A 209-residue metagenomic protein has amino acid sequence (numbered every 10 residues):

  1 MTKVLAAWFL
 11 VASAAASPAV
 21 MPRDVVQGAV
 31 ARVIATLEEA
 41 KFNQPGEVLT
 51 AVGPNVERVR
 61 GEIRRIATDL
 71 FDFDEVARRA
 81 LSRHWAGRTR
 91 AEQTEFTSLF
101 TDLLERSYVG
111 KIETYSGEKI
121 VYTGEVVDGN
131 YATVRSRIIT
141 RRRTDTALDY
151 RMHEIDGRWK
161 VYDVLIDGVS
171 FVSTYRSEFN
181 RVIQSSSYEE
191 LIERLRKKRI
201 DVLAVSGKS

Functional and structural regions predicted by a protein language model:
M1-W8: Sec-dependent signal peptide recognition, specifically the positively charged N-region followed immediately by
W8-S17: Hydrophobic h-region of N-terminal signal peptides that target proteins for export in Gram-negative bacteria
V20-L104: Early exported N-terminus immediately downstream of N-terminal targeting peptides
E39-N43, T50, P54, G87-A91 (+5 more regions): Surface-exposed, polar/charged faces of alpha-helical domains in mature secreted/periplasmic/lumenal proteins
F100, G124-V126, I138-T140, M152-E154 (+1 more regions): A mature extracytoplasmic/lumenal domain signature
R106-T146, K198-S209: Surface-exposed, charged secondary-structure patches
D145-S173: Short beta-strand edge/turn micro-motifs at domain boundaries
I166-S209: Low-complexity, intrinsically disordered terminal/linker segments enriched in charged and Gly/Pro repeats
